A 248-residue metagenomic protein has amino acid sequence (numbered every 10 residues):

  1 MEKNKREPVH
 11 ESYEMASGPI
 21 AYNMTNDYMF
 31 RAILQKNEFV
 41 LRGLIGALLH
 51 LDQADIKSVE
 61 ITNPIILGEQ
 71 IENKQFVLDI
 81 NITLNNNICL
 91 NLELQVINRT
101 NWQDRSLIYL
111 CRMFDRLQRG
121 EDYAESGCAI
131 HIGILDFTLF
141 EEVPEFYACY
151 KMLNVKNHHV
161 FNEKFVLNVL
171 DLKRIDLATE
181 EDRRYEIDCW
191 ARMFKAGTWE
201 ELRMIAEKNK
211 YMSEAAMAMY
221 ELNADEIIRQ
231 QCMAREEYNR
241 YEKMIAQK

Functional and structural regions predicted by a protein language model:
M1-V166, D176-A178: Accessory alpha/beta interaction modules
E2-I20, L90-Q95, Y185, A191-K248: Short, charged alpha-helical interaction segments and adjacent helix-coil junctions
I33, L48, K173, M193-F194 (+1 more regions): Generic structural signal for hydrophobic core residues of well-folded globular domains
L44, A178-E181, G197, A206: Short, glycine-biased loop/turn motifs at secondary-structure junctions and in low-complexity Ser/Thr/Pro-rich termini
Y109, F137, Y150, V160 (+3 more regions): Generic detector of bulky aromatic hydrophobic side chains
F165, D171-K173, E186: Intrinsically disordered, low-complexity linker/assembly segments
